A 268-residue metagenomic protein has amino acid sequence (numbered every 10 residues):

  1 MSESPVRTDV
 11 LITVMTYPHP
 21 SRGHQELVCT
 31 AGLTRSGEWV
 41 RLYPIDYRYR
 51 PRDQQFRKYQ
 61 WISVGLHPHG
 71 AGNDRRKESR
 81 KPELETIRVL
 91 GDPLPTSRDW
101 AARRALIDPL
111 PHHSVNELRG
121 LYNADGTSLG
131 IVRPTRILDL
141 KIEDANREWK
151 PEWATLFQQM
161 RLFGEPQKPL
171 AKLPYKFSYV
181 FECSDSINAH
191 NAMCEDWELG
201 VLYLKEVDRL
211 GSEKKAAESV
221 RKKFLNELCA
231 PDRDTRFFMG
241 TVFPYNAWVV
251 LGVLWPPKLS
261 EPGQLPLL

Functional and structural regions predicted by a protein language model:
M1-P5, L94-L268: Nucleic-acid-binding small beta-barrel platforms of the OB/S1 family and closely associated recruitment extensions
S2-G70: N-terminal ordered "arm"
G32, P82-I87, F181, G252-L254: Short beta-strand element of the conserved SAM-dependent methyltransferase core
L33, A71-N73, T241, V253: Intrinsically disordered, low-complexity regions
R50-R52, Q60-S63, E83-R88, A101 (+1 more regions): Short, low-complexity, polar/charged sequence segments that are solvent-exposed and flexible
L66-E83, L228, F243: OB-fold single-stranded nucleic acid-binding module
D74-L106: Hydrophobic/aromatic-rich structural module bridging two neighboring secondary-structure elements via a short loop
